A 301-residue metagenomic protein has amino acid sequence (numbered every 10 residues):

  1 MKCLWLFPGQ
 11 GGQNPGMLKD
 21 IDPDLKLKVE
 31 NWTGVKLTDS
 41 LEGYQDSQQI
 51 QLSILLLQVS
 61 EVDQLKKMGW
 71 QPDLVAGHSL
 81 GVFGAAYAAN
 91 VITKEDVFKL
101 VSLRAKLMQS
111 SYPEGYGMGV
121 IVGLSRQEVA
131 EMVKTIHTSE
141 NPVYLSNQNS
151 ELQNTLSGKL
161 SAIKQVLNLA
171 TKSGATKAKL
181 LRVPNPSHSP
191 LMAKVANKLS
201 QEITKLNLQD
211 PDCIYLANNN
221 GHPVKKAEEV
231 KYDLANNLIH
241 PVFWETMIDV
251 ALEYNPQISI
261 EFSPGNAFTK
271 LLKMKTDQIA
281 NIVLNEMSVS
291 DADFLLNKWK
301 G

Functional and structural regions predicted by a protein language model:
M1-A76, L156: Helix-rich "cap/lid" substructures immediately adjacent to catalytic or cofactor-binding pockets
G9, Q58, G81, I121 (+5 more regions): Conserved small-residue
Q10-N14, S79, F83, L160 (+1 more regions): Gly/Ser/Thr-rich beta-alpha loop segments that engage phosphate groups in nucleotides
G16, L57-Q71, V75, N236-G301: Flexible, low-complexity segments
L18-D20, A88-A89, N168, L271-M274: Short amphipathic alpha-helical segments
Q51-V120: Gly/Ser-rich oxyanion-binding loop with an adjacent helix/lid that shapes the negatively charged ligand pocket
N90-L234: Alpha/beta catalytic cores of group-transfer enzymes, especially the acyltransferase/condensing modules of polyketide
